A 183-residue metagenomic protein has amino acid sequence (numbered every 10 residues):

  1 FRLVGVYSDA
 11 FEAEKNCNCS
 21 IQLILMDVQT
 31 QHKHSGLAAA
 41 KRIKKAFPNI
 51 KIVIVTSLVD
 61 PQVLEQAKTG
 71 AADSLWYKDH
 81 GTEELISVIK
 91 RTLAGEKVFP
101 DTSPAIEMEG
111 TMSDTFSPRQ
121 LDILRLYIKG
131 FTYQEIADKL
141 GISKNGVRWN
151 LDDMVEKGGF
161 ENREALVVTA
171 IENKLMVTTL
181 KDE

Functional and structural regions predicted by a protein language model:
V6-L23: Acidic, metal-coordinating helix/loop segments flanking the phosphotransfer/catalytic sites of two-component signaling
N18-S20, I43-N49, G70: Conserved phosphotransfer cores of two-component systems
L25-K41: Conserved phosphotransfer microenvironments
L58-Q62: Negatively charged, flexible loop motifs adjacent to catalytic sites in prokaryotic signal transduction proteins
L64-K68, A72-T115, L175: Short, flexible helix-to-coil linker/hinge segments that flank and couple to helix-turn-helix
T132-A165: Recognition helix of helix-turn-helix DNA-binding domains
V155-E183: Basic, Lys/Arg-enriched C-terminal extension of HTH/homeodomain DNA-binding domains
